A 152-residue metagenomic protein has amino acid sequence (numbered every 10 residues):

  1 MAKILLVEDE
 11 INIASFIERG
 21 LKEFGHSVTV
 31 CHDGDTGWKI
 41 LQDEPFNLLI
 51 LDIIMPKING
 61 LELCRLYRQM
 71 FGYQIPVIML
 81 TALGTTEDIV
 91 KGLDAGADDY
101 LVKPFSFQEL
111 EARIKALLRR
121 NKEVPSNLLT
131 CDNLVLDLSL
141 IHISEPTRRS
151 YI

Functional and structural regions predicted by a protein language model:
M1-N121: N-terminal/domain-start alpha-helical segments
H26, I141-H142: Histidine-centered active-site/metal-ligand motif
N121-S139: CheY-like receiver
H142-I152: Single conserved hydrophobic/aromatic residue that forms the stacking wall/gate of nucleotide- or nucleobase-binding
